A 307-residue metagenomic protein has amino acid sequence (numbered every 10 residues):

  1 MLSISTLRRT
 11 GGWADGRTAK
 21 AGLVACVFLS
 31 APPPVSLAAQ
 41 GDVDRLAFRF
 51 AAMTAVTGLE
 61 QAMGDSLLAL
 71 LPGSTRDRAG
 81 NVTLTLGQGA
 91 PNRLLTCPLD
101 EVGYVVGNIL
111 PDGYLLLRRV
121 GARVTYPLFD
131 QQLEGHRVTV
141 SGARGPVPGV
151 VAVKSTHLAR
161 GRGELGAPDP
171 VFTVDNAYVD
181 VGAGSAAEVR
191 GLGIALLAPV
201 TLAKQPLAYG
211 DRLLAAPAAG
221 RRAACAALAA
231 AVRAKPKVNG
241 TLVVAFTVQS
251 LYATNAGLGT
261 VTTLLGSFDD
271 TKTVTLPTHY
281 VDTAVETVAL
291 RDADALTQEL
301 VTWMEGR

Functional and structural regions predicted by a protein language model:
M1-S3, G16-K20: Positively charged n-region of N-terminal signal peptides that target proteins for export
S3-S5, S30, S36: Serine residues within intrinsically disordered or low-complexity segments
L7, G11-G12, Q40, D44: Generic alpha-helix initiation/capping and coil-helix boundary signal
R9-T18, P33: Short polybasic linear motifs
K20-P32: Bacterial N-terminal signal peptides
V35-R307: N-terminal hydrophobic/helix-forming segments and targeting peptides
